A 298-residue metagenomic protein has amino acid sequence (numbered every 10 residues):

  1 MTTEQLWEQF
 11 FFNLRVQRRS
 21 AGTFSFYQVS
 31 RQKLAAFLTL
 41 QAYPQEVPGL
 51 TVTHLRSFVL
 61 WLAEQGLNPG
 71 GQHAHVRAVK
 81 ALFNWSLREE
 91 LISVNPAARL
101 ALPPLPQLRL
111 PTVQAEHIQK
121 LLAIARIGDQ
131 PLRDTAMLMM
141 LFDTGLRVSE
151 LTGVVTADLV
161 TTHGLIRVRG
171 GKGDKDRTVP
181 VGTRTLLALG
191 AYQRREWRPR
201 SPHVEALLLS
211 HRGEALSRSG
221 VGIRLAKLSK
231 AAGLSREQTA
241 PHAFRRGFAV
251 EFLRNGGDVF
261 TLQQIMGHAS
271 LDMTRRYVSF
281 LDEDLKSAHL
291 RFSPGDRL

Functional and structural regions predicted by a protein language model:
M1-L298: Conserved catalytic core of the tyrosine transesterase superfamily
